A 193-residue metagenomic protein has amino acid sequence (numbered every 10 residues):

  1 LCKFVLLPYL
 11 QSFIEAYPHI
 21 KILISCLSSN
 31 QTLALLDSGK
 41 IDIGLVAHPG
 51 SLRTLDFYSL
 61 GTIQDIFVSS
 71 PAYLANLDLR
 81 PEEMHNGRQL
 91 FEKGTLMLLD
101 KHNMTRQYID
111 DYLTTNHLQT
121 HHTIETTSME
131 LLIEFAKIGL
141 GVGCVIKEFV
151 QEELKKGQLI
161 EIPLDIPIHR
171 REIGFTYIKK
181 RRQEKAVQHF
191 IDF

Functional and structural regions predicted by a protein language model:
L1-C2, E15-I20, T62-Q64, K93-G94 (+1 more regions): Interdomain hinge and pocket-entrance segments immediately C-terminal to HTH DNA-binding domains
L1-R53, E125-T126: Central regulatory/effector-binding core of bacterial HTH transcription factors
V5, I162-F193: A late-sequence structural motif
S28-S29, D37, A47, D110-I162: Hydrophobic hinge/microswitch elements
H48-P49, P71, H102, K147-F149 (+1 more regions): Short secondary-structure boundary segments
T54-D100: Flexible hinge/capping segments at coil-to-helix
D56-I66, K156-R170: Short beta-strand->loop
A75-L77, G87, E92-N116, Q183-K185 (+1 more regions): Secondary-structure junction motif
